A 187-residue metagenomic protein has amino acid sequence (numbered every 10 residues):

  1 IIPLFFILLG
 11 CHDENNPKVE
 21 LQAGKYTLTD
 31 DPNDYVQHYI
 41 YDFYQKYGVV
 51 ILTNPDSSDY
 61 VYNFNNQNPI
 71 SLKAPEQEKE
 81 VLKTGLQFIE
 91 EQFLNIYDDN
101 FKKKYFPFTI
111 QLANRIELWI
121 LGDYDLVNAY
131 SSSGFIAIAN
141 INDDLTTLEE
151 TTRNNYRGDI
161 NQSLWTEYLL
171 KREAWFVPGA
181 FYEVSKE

Functional and structural regions predicted by a protein language model:
I1-P3: Sec-dependent signal peptide recognition, specifically the positively charged N-region followed immediately by
F6-G10: C-terminal motif of bacterial Sec signal peptides marking the signal peptidase cleavage site
H12-N100: Acidic/polar, low-complexity intrinsically disordered N-terminal segments immediately downstream of a Sec signal
K79-E187: Acidic/His-rich structured neighborhood in mature extracellular/periplasmic domains
